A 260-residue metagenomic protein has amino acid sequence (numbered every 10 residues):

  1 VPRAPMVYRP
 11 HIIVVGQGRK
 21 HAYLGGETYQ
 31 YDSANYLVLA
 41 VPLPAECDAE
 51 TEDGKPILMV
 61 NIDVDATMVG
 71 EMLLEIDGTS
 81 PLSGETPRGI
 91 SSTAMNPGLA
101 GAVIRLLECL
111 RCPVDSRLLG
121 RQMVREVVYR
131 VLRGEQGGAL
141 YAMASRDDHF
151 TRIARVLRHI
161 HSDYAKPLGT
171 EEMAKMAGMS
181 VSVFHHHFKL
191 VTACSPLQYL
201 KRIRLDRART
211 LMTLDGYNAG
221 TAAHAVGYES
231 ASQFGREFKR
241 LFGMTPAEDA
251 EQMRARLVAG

Functional and structural regions predicted by a protein language model:
V1-P81: N-terminal regulatory/effector-sensing and dimerization cores that precede helix-turn-helix DNA-binding domains
H21, P167, G216-Y217: Residue at a beta-strand N-cap/secondary-structure junction
P56, G78-T79, L190, T213 (+1 more regions): Charged, amphipathic alpha-helical coiled-coil/dimerization segments
V69-V131, G138-L140, V156-R158: Amphipathic alpha-helical segments enriched in hydrophobic/aromatic residues interleaved with Lys/Arg
M95-G98, A102, M123, S145-V156 (+2 more regions): N-terminal positioning helix adjacent to the helix-turn-helix/winged-helix DNA-binding module
E126, R130-Q136, M143-S145, H161 (+2 more regions): Basic/polar phosphate-binding segments, predominantly the helix-turn-helix DNA-binding elements of transcriptional
T151-A154, A193, L197-V226, E248 (+1 more regions): Hydrophobic, well-ordered secondary-structure segments that either form specific early membrane-associated helices used
I160-D163, M212: Short helix-to-turn junction characteristic of helix-turn-helix DNA-binding domains, especially the helix
